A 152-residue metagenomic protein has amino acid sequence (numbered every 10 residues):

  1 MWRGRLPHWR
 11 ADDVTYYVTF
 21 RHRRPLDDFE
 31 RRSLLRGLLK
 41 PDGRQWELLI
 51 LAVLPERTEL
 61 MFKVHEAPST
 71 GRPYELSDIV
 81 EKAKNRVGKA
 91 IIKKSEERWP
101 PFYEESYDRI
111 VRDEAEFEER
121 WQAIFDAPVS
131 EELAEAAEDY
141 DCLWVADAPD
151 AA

Functional and structural regions predicted by a protein language model:
M1-A152: Short catalytic/metal-binding and nucleic-acid-binding patches
